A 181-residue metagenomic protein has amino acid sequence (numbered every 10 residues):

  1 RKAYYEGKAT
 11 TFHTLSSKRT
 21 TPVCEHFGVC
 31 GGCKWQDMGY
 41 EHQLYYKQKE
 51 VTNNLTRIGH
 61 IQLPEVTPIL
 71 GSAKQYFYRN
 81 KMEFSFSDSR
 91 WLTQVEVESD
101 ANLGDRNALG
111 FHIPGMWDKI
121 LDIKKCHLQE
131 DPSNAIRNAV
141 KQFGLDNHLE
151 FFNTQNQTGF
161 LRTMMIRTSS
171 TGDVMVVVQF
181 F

Functional and structural regions predicted by a protein language model:
R1-F181: Accessory RNA-recognition modules of RNA-modification enzymes
